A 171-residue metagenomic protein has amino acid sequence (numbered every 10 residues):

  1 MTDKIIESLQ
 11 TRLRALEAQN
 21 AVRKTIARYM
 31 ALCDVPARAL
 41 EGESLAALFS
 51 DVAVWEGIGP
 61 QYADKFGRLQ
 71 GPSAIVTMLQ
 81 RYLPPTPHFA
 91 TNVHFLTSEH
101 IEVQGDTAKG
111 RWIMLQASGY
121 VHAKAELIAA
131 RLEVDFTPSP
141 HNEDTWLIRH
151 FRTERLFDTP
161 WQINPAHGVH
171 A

Functional and structural regions predicted by a protein language model:
M1-V35, A39-A47: Short, low-complexity N-terminal intrinsically disordered segments enriched in polar/charged residues
T2-Q10, P87-A171: A beta-strand edge to alpha-helix "cap/lid" segment located at domain peripheries
R14-A18, G67, F89, K124: Conserved aromatic-histidine-acidic binding/catalytic patches
M30-R38, V54-P60, T137-H141: Short regulatory "switch" loops immediately downstream of catalytic or recognition motifs within protein catalytic
C33, F49-S50, G57, M114-Q116 (+1 more regions): Short beta-strand segments enriched in hydrophobic/aromatic residues within well-folded beta-rich domains
A39-K109, I113: A solvent-exposed, acidic/Ser-Thr-rich amphipathic alpha-helical stretch
